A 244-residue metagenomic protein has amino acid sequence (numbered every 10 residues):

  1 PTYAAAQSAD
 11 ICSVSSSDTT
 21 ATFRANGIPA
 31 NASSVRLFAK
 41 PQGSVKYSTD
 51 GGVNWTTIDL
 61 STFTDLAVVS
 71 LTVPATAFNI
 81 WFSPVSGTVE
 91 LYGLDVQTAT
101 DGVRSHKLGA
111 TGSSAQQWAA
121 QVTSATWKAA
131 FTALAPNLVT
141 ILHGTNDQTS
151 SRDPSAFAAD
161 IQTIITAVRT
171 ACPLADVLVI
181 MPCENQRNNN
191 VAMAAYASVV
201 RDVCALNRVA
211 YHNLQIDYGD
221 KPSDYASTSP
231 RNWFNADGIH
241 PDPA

Functional and structural regions predicted by a protein language model:
P1-A5, A171, A175-V177, A236: Short intrinsically disordered, low-complexity coil segments enriched in acidic
P1-Q162: Conserved SGNH/GDSL esterase-like catalytic core that processes O-acyl groups on lipids and polysaccharides
V73-P74, T132-L134, T170-C172, A205-L206 (+1 more regions): Extracellular/periplasmic catalytic domains that process cell-envelope and extracellular macromolecules
V103-G109, N137-H143, D176-M181, A210-L214 (+1 more regions): Structural recognition of the beta-strand scaffold that forms the well-ordered cores of secreted hydrolase catalytic
K107, W118, T149-R152, M181 (+3 more regions): A generic "cationic amphipathic patch" detector
A130-L134, I164, D202-V203, D237-G238: Glycine-rich loops and low-complexity Gly/Arg-rich segments that provide flexible linkers or classic glycine-based
T140-T149, I164-S198, D202, L206: Active-site segments of SGNH/GDSL-like serine hydrolases that catalyze O-acetyl group transfer/hydrolysis on lipids
E184-A244: Catalytic His-Asp segment of secreted/periplasmic serine-dependent ester chemistry enzymes
